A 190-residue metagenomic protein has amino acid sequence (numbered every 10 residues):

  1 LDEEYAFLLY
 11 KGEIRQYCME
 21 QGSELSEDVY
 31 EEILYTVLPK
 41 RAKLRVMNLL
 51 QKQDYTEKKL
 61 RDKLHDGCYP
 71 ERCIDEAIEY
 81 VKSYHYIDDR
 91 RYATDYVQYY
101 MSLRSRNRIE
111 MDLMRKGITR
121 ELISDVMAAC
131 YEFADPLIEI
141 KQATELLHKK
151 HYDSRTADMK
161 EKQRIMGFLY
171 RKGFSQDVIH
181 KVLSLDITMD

Functional and structural regions predicted by a protein language model:
L1-D190: An alpha-helical, amphipathic repeat domain used for nucleic-acid recognition, typified by the mTERF helical solenoid
